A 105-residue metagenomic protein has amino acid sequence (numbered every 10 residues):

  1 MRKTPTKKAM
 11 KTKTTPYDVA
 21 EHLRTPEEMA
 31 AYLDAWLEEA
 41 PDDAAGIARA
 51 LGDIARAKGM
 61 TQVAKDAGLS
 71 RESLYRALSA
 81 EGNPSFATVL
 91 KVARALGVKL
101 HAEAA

Functional and structural regions predicted by a protein language model:
M1-R49, D53: N-terminal flexible/basic segments that precede or flank functional cores
Y32, L74-R76, P84: Extended, folded domain segments that form the structural surfaces/walls around functional sites
R56-R76: Short alpha-helical DNA-recognition segment
L78, A104: Short beta->alpha connector loops at strand-helix junctions that form conserved, small/polar/Pro-enriched
S85-E103: DNA major-groove recognition helix of helix-turn-helix/homeodomain DNA-binding modules
